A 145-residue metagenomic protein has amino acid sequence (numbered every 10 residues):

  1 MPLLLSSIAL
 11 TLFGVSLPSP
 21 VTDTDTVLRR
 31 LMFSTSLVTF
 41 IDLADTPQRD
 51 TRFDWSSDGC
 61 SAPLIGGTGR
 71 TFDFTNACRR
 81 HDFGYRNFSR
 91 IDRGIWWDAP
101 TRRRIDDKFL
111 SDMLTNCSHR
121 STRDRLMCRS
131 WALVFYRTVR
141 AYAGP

Functional and structural regions predicted by a protein language model:
M1-A9: Sec-dependent signal peptide recognition, specifically the positively charged N-region followed immediately by
L12-P145: Extended terminal accessory/targeting regions
